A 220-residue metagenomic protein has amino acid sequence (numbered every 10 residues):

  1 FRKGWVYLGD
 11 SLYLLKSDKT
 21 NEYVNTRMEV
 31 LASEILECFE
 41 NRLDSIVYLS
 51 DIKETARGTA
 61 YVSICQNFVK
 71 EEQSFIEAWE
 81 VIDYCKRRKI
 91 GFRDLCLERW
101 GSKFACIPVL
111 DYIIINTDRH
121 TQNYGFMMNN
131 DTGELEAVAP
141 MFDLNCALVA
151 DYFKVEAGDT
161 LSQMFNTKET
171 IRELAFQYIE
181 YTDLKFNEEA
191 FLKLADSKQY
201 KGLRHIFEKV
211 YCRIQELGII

Functional and structural regions predicted by a protein language model:
F1-I76: Conserved ATP-binding subdomain of kinase catalytic cores across diverse folds
D18, N129-I220: C-terminal catalytic region of ATP-dependent kinase domains
V30, A78-D83, Y124-G125: "Short basic amphipathic alpha-helical interaction patches in structured regions
E37, L43, V47, T59-Y61 (+5 more regions): Solvent-exposed, well-ordered amphipathic alpha-helical segments that flank/support binding or catalytic loops
D44-Y48, L95-E98, E169-F176: Short C-terminal domain-edge/linker segments immediately following a structured domain
T59-P108, Q163, K168-E169: ATP-dependent phospho-/nucleotidyl transfer catalytic cores
R88-F153: Conserved kinase catalytic-core segment
